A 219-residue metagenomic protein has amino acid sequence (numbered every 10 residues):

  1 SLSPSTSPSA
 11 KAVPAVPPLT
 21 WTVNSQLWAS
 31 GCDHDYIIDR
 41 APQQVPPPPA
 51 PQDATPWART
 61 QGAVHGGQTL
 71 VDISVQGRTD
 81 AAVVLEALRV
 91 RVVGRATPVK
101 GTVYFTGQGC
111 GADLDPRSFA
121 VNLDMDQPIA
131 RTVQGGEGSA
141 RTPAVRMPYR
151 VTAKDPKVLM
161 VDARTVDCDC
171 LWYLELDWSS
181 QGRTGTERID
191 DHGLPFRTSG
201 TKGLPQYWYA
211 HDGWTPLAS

Functional and structural regions predicted by a protein language model:
S1-D39, Q43-V45, S219: N-terminal low-complexity, Pro/Thr-rich disordered segments that flank secretion/membrane-targeting signals
P56-G66, Q76-V83, P98: Short, solvent-exposed beta-strand/turn "edge" segments of beta-rich domains on protein surfaces
A81-R89, V99-T102, R131-V133, Y173: Short, hydrophobic/aromatic beta-strand segments
G94-G135: Long, charge-dense
V121, D126-V133, Y173, Q181-S219: Acidic, serine/threonine- and proline-rich intrinsically disordered appendage/tail regions
G138-D169: Low-complexity, intrinsically disordered segments enriched in Ser/Thr together with acidic residues
D169-D177: Short, surface-exposed ligand- or partner-binding patches at beta-edge/loop junctions that are enriched in aromatics
